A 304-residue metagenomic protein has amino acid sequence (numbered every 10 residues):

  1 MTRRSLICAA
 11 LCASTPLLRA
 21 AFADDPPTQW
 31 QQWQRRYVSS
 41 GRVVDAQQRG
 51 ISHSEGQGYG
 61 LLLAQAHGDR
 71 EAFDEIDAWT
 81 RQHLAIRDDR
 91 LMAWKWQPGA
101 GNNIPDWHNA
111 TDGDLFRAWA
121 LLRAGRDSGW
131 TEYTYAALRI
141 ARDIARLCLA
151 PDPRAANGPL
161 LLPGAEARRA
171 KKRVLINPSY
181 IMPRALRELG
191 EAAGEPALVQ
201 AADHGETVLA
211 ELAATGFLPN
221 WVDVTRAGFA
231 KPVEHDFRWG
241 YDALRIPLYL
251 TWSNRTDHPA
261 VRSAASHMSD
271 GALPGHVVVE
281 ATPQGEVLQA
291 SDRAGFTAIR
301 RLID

Functional and structural regions predicted by a protein language model:
S5-A23: N-terminal export signals
D24, T28, G50-S54, H108-D112 (+1 more regions): Extended ligand-binding clefts on enzyme/binding-domain cores
P27-T111: N-terminal carbohydrate-binding/catalytic regions of secreted carbohydrate-active enzymes
W33, H67, T80-H83, R87 (+6 more regions): Alpha-helical solenoid scaffolds that mediate protein-protein interactions, centered on TPR/SEL1-like repeats but also
Y59, A72, F116, A136 (+1 more regions): Charged catalytic carboxylate motif
L61-A66, F116-R126, R184-E191, L248-W252: Short glycine/serine- and small hydrophobic-enriched flexible loop segments
L91-D143: Substrate-binding cleft of extracellular glycoside hydrolase catalytic domains
